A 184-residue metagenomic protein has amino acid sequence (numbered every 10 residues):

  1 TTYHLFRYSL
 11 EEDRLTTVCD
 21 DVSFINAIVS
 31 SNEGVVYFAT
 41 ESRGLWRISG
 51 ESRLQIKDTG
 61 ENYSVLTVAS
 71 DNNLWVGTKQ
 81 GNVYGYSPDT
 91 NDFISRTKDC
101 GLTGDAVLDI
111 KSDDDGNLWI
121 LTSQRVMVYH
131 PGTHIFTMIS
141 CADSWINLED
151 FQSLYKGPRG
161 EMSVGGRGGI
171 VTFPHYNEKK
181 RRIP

Functional and structural regions predicted by a protein language model:
T1-P184: Carboxylate-rich, polar loop motifs that coordinate divalent cations or form catalytic acidic clusters
